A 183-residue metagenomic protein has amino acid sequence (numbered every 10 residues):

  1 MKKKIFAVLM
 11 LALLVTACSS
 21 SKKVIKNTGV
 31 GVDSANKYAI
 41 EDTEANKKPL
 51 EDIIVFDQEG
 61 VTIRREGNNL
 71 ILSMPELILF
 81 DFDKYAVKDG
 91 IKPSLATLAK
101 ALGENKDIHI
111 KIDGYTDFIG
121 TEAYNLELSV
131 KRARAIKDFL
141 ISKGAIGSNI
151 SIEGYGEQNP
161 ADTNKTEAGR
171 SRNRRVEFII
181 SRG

Functional and structural regions predicted by a protein language model:
M1-K4: Positively charged n-region of N-terminal signal peptides that target proteins for export
F6-L11: Sec-dependent N-terminal signal peptides
L14-A17: C-terminal motif of bacterial Sec signal peptides marking the signal peptidase cleavage site
K22-K106, G183: Periplasmic peptidoglycan-binding/tethering modules of Gram-negative envelope proteins
I71-S73, H109-K111, S151, E177-F178: Structural recognition of the beta-strand scaffold that forms the well-ordered cores of secreted hydrolase catalytic
K100-Y124: A short, charged
Y115-G183: Periplasmic OmpA-like peptidoglycan-binding domain that tethers envelope proteins to the cell wall
